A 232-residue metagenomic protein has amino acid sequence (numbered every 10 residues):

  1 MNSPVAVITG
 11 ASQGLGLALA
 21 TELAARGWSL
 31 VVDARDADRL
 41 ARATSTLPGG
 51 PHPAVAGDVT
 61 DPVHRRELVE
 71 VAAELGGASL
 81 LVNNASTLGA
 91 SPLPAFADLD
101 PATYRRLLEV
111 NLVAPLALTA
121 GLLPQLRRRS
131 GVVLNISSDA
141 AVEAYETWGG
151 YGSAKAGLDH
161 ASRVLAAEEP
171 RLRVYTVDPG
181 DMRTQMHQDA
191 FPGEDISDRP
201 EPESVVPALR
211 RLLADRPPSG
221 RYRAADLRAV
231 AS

Functional and structural regions predicted by a protein language model:
S12-Q13: Conserved glycine-rich cofactor-binding loop
A37, A56-L68, P101: The beta1-alpha1 cofactor-binding region of Rossmann-like NAD(H)/NADP(H)-dependent oxidoreductases
N84-P92: Conserved NAD(P)H cofactor-binding loop of Rossmann-fold oxidoreductase domains
P92-F96, D100-R105: Substrate-binding pocket helix/loop in short-chain dehydrogenase/reductase
T119, A154: Active-site helix of classical SDR
S138: Residue(s) in the substrate-gating loop at a strand-loop-helix junction that position the organic substrate next
R171-L172, T176-P179, T184, P192-S232: C-terminal helical subdomain
